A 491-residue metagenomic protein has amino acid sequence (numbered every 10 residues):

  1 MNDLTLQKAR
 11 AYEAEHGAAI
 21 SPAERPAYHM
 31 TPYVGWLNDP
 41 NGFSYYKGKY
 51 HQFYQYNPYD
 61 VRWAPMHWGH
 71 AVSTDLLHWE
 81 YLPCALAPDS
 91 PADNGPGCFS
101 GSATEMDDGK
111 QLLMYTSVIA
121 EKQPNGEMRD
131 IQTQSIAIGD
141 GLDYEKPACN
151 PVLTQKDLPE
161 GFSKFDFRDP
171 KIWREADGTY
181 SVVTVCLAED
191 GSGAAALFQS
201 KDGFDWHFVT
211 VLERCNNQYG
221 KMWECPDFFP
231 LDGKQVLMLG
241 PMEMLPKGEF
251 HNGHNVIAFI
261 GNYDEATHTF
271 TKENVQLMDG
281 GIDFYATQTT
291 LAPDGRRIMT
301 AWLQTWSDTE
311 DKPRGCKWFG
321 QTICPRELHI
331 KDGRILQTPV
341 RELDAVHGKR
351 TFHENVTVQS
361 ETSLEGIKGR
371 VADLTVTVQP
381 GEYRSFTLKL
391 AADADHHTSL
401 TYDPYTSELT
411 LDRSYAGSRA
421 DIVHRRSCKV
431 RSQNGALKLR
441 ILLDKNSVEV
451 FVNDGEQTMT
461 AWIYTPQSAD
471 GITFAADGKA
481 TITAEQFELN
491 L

Functional and structural regions predicted by a protein language model:
M1-D169, R174-Q218, P230-D279, L303-H353 (+3 more regions): Beta-rich carbohydrate-recognition and catalytic domains
R10-E15, I257-D283, Q288-L491: Beta-rich accessory regions
F229-P230, K479: Juxtamembrane/interface motifs at transmembrane-helix termini
